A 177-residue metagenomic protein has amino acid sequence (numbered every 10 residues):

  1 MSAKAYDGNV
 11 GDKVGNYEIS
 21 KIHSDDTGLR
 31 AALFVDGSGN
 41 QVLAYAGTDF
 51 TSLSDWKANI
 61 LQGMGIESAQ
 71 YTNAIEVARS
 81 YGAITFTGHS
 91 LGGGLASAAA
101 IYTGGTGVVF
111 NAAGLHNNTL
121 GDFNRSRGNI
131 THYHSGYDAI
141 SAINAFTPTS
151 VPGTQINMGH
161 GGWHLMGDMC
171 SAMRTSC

Functional and structural regions predicted by a protein language model:
K4-T87, V109-G121, P148: A conserved cap/lid and substrate-binding interface adjacent to the catalytic center of lipid-processing enzymes
V35-N40, A83, G104-C177: Serine hydrolase/lipase
G88-G92, A96: Gly/Ala-rich beta-loop-alpha elbow adjacent to hydrolase catalytic centers
S97-I101: Short glycine-enriched nucleophile-adjacent loop and the immediately C-terminal alpha-helix near the catalytic center
